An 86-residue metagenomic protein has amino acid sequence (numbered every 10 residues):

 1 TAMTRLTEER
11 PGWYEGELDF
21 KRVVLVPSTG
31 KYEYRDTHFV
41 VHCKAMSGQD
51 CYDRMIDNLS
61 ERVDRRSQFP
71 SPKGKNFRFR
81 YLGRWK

Functional and structural regions predicted by a protein language model:
T1-E9, L82-K86: Short intrinsically disordered terminal tails
E8-T37: Short aromatic-glycine-(Arg/Gly/Cys) micro-motifs in beta-strand/loop hairpins
K21-V23, M46-G48, R84: Generic structural motif
V24-P27, V41-H42, D57, D64: N-terminal non-cleavable signal-anchor helices
E33-D50: A short, exposed loop/beta-hairpin motif centered on an aromatic-Gly-Thr core
D57-K86: Short, mixed-charge low-complexity intrinsically disordered segments
